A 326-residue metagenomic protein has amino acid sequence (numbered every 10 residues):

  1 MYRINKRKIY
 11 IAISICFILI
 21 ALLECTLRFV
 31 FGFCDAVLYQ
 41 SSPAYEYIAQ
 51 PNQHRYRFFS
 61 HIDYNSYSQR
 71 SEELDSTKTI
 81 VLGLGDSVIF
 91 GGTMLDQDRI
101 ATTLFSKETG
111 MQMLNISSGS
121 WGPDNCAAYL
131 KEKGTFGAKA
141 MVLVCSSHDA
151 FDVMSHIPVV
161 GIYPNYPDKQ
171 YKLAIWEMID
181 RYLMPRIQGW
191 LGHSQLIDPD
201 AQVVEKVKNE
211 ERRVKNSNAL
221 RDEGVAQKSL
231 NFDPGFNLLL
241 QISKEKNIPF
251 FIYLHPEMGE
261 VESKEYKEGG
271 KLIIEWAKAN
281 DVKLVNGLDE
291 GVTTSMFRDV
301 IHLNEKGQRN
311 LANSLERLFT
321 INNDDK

Functional and structural regions predicted by a protein language model:
M1-K6: N-terminal Lys/Arg-rich, disordered targeting/topogenic segments
I11-T26: Hydrophobic membrane-insertion alpha-helices, especially the h-region of bacterial N-terminal signal peptides
V30-E108, G122, L288-T294, S314: Membrane/wall-proximal cationic-aromatic binding patches
G83, L143, I252-L254: Structural beta-sheet core signal
G92-Q170: Conserved SGNH/GDSL esterase-like catalytic core that processes O-acyl groups on lipids and polysaccharides
P123, A127, S229, D233 (+1 more regions): Short, amphipathic alpha-helical "lid/cap" segments that border enzyme active or binding sites
H148-I274, E290-T294: Serine-dependent acyl-ester chemistry module
G259-K326: Catalytic His-Asp segment of secreted/periplasmic serine-dependent ester chemistry enzymes
